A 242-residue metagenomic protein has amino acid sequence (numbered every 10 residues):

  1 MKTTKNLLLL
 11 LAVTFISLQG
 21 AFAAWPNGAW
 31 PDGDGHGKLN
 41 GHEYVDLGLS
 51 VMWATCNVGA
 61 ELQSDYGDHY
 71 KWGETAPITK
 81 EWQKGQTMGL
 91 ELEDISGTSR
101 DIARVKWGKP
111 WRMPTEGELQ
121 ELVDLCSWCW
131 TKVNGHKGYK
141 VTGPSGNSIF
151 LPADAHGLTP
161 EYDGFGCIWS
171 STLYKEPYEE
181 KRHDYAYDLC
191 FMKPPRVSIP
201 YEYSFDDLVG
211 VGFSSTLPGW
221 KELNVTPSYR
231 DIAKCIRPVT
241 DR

Functional and structural regions predicted by a protein language model:
M1-L8: Bacterial N-terminal signal peptides that target proteins for export
L10-Q19: Bacterial N-terminal signal peptides
W25-R242: Conserved positions within compact, well-structured domain cores
